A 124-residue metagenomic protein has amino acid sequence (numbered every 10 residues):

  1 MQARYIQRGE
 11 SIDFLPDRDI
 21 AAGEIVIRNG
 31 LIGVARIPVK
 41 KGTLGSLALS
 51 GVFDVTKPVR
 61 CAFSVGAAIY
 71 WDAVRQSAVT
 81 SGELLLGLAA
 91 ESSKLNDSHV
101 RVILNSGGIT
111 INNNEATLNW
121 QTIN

Functional and structural regions predicted by a protein language model:
M1-N124: Surface-exposed, low-hydrophobicity beta-strand/loop segments enriched in small/polar/acidic residues
